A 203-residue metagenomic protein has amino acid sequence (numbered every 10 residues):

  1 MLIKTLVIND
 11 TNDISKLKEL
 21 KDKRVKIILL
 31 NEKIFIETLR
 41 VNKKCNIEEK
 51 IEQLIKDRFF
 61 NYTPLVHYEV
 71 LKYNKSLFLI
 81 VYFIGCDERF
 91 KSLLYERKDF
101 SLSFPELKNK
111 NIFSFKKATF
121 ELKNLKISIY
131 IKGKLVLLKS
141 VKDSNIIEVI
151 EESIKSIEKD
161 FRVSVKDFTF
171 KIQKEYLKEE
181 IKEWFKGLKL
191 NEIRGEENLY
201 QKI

Functional and structural regions predicted by a protein language model:
M1-I203: Hydrophobic/aromatic-enriched cytosolic interaction surfaces used to assemble or bind macromolecules
